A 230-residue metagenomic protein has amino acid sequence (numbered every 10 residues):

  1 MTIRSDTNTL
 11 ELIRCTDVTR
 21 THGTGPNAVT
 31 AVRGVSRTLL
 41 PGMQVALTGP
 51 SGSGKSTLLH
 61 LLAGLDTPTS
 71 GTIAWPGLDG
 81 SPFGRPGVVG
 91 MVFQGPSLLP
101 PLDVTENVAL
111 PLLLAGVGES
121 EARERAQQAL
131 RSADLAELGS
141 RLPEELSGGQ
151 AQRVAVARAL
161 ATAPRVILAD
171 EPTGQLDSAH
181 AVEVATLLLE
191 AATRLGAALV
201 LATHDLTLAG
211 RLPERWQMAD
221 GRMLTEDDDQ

Functional and structural regions predicted by a protein language model:
P26-V29, G77-G90, E119: ABC ATPase NBD coupling module
T48-P50: The feature captures the beta-strand-to-loop junction immediately N-terminal to the Walker
A63: Helix-to-loop junction immediately C-terminal to a conserved catalytic motif
L102-L110: Short coil-to-helix segment of the ABC ATPase nucleotide-binding domain corresponding to the Q-loop/switch region
L135, G139, A159-L160: ABC ATPase C-loop
R141-E144, T162, L195: Conserved signature/switch motifs of ABC ATPase nucleotide-binding domains
L142-L146, Q150-Q152: Conserved ABC ATPase signature
I167-D170: Catalytic Walker B motif of ABC-type/P-loop ATPase nucleotide-binding domains
